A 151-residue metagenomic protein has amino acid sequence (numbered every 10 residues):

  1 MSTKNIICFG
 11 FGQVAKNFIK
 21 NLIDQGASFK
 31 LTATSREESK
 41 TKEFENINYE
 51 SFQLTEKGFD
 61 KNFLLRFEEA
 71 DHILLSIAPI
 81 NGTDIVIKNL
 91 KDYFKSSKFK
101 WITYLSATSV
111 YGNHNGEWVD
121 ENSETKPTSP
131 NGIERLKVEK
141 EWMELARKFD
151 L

Functional and structural regions predicted by a protein language model:
I6-F11: Conserved N-terminal Rossmann-fold NAD(P)-binding element of oxidoreductases
A15-K16: N-terminal Rossmann-fold NAD(P) dinucleotide-binding loop
L22: Aromatic pocket-lining residues of Rossmann-like dinucleotide-binding sites
T32-E38, T55-K57: N-terminal Rossmann-fold cofactor-binding loop
N46-A70: Conserved Rossmann-fold cofactor-binding substructure of NAD(P)-dependent oxidoreductases
R66-Y104, K137-K140: NAD(P)-cofactor binding segment of oxidoreductase domains
K91-P130: Conserved Rossmann-fold NAD(P)-dependent oxidoreductase catalytic core, especially the SDR/UDP-sugar
N115-L151: Catalytic helix-loop patch of NAD(P)-dependent Rossmann-fold dehydrogenases
